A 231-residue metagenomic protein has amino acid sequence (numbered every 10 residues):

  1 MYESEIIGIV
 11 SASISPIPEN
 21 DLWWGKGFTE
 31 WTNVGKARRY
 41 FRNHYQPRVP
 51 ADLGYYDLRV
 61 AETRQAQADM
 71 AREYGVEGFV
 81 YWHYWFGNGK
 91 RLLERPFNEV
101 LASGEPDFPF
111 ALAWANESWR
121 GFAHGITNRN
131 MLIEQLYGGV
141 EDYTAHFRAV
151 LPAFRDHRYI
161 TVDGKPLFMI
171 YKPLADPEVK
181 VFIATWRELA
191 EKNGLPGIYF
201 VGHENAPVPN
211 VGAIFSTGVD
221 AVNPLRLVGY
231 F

Functional and structural regions predicted by a protein language model:
M1-F231: Glycan-processing catalytic domains of CAZymes
